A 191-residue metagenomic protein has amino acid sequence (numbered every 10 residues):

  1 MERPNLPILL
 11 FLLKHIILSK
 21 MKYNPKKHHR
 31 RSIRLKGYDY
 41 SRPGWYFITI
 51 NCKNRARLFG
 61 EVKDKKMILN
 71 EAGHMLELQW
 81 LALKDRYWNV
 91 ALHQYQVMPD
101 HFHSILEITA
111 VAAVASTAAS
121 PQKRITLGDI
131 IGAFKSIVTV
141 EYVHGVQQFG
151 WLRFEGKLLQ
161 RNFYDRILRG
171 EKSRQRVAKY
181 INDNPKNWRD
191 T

Functional and structural regions predicted by a protein language model:
M1-T191: Short catalytic/metal-binding and nucleic-acid-binding patches
